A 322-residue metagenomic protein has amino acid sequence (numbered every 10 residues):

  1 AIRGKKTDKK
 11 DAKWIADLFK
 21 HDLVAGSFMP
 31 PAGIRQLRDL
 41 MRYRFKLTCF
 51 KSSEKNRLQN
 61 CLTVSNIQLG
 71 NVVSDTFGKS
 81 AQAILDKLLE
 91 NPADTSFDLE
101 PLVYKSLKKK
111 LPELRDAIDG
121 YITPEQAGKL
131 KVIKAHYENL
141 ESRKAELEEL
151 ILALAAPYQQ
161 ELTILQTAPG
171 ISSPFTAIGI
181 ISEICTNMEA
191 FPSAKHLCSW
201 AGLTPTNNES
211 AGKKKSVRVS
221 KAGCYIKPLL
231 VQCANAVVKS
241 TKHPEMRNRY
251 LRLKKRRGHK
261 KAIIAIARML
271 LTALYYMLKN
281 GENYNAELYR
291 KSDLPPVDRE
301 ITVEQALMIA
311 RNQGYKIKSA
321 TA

Functional and structural regions predicted by a protein language model:
A1-A322: A detector of single, family-specific signature residues that are central to catalytic or substrate-handling motifs
